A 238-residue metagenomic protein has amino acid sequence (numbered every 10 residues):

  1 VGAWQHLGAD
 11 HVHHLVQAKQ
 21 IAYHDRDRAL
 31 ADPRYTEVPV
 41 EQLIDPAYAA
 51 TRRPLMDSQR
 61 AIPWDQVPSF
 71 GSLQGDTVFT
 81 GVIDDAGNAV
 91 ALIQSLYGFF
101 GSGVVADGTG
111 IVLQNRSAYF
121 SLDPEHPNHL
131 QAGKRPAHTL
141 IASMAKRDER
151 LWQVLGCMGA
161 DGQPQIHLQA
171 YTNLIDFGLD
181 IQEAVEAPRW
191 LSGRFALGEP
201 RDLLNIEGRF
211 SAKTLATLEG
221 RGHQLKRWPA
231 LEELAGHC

Functional and structural regions predicted by a protein language model:
G2-L96, G108-T109, R116, A216 (+2 more regions): Internal maturation/activation junctions in enzymes
H6-D10, V104, N128-R135, L155-G162 (+2 more regions): Alpha-helix capping and helix-loop boundary segments enriched in small/acidic/polar residues
S69-L73, Q131-A137, P229-E233: Short Gly/Pro-enriched turn/cap motifs at secondary-structure boundaries
V78-V82, A142-M144, L234-C238: Short beta-strand scaffold segments in enzyme catalytic cores
A86, K134, H167, D176-E232: Extended C-terminal subregions enriched in glycine
N88-Q153, Q169, F177, I181-Q182: Active-site rim segments in enzyme catalytic domains, especially the processed small/beta chain of N-terminal
A89-V90, Y97-G101, Y119-L122, W152-Q153 (+4 more regions): Flexible loop/turn segments at secondary-structure boundaries
L140-P164, A187, D202: M16 family metallopeptidases and their MPP-like homologs
